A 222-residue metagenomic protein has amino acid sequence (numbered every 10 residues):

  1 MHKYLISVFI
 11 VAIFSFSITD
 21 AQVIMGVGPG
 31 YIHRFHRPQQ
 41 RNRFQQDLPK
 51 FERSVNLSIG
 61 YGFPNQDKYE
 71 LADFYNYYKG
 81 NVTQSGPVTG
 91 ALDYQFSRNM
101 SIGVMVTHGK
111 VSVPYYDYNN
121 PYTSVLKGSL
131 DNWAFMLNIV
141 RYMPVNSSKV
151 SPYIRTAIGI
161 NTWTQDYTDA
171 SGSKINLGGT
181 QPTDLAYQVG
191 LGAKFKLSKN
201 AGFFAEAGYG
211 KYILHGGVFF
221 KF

Functional and structural regions predicted by a protein language model:
M1-I24: Bacterial Sec-dependent N-terminal signal peptides
D20-D93, F219-K221: Short glycine/proline- and aromatic-enriched beta-strand/turn motifs that initiate or cap beta-hairpins
R43-R53, N99, P144-S151, L197-A201: Short loop/turn motifs that connect adjacent beta-strands in outer-membrane beta-barrel proteins
F51-V55, V82-V88, S129-F135, V150 (+2 more regions): Residues that define the transmembrane beta-barrel architecture of outer-membrane proteins
Y61-D67, G86-T168, F220-F222: Gram-negative (and chloroplast) outer-membrane scaffold detector with strong preference for beta-barrel transmembrane
F74-Y78, P121-G128, K174-G179, G202-F204: Extracellular loop and loop/strand-boundary signature of outer-membrane beta-barrel proteins
A157-Q188: Glycine-rich phosphate-binding "P-loop"
F204-G217: Solvent-exposed loop/turn segments connecting transmembrane beta-strands in outer-membrane beta-barrel proteins
